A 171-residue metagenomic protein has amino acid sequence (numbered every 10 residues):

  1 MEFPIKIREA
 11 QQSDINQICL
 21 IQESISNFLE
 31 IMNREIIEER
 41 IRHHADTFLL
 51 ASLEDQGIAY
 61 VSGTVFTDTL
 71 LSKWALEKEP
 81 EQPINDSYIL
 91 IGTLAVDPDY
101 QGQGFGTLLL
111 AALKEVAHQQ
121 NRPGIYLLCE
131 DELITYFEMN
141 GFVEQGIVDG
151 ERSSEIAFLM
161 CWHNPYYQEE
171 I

Functional and structural regions predicted by a protein language model:
P4-I18: A short beta-loop-alpha structural element at the N-terminal edge of CoA-dependent acyl/N-acetyltransferase catalytic
C19-Q22, I37: Hydrophobic alpha-helical core bundles mediating ligand binding, dimerization, or RNAP-core interactions
N27-G57, S62-E81: Active-site rim helix/loop that mediates acceptor-substrate recognition in acyltransferases
D46-L50, Y60, T93, Y126 (+1 more regions): Short hydrophobic/aromatic beta-strand element in the GNAT-like acyltransferase core that lines or flanks the acyl-donor
Y60-A95, Q101, G150-I156: Conserved acyl-donor/pantetheine-binding loop and adjacent beta-alpha core of acyl/acetyltransferases and related
F66-D68, Y126-L128, E138, V143-L159: Conserved catalytic-core motifs of GNAT/GCN5-like acyltransferases
Y100, G104-A112: Conserved acetyl-CoA pyrophosphate-binding loop and the N-cap/start of the following alpha-helix in GNAT-like
L110, A117-C129: Conserved GNAT acetyl-CoA-binding A-motif
